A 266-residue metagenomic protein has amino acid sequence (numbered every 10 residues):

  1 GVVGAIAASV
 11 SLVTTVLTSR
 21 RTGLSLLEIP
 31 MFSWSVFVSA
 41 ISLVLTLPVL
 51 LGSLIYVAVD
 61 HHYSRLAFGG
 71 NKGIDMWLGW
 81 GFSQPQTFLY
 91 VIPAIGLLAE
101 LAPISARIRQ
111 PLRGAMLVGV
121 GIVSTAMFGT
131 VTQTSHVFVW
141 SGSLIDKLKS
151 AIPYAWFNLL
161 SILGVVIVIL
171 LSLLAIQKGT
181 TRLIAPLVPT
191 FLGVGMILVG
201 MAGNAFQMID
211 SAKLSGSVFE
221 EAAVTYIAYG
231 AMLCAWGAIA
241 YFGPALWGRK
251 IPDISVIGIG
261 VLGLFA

Functional and structural regions predicted by a protein language model:
G1-A266: ...captures the hydrophobic TM-helix bundle architecture rather than a specific catalytic motif, and can also fire on
